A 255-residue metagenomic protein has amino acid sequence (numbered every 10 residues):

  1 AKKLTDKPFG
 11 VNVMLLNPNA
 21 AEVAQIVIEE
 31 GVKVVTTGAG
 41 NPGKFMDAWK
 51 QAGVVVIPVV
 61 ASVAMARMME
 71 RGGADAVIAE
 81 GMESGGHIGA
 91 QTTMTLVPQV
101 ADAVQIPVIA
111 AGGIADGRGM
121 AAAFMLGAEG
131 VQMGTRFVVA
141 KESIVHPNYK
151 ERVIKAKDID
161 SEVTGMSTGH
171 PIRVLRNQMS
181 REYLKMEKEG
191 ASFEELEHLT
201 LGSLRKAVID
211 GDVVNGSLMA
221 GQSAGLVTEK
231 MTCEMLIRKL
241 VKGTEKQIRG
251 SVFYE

Functional and structural regions predicted by a protein language model:
A1-P107: Active-site entrance/lid segments in N-terminal catalytic domains of soluble metabolic enzymes
T95-I109, A115-E255: Conserved active-site-proximal phosphate/metal-binding subdomains
